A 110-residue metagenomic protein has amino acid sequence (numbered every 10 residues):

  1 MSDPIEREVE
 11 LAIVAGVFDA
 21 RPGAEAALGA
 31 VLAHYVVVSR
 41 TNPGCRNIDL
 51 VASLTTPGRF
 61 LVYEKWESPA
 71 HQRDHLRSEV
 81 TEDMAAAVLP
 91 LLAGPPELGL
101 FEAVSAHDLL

Functional and structural regions predicted by a protein language model:
M1-A12, L50-G58, M84-L110: Glycine-rich beta-strand-turn "strand-cap" elements at beta-sheet edges
P4-R7, H34-R46, K65-G99: An amphipathic, aromatic/His-enriched active-site/gating alpha helix that lines ligand/cofactor pockets
E10-A12, A27, P43-C45: Short, flexible segments with low predicted structural confidence
A12-D19, D49-L76: Short, well-ordered beta-strand segments in beta-rich or mixed alpha/beta enzyme and ligand-binding folds
D19-L28: Short, surface-exposed ligand-recognition loops at beta-strand->loop->(often short) alpha-helix junctions that present
